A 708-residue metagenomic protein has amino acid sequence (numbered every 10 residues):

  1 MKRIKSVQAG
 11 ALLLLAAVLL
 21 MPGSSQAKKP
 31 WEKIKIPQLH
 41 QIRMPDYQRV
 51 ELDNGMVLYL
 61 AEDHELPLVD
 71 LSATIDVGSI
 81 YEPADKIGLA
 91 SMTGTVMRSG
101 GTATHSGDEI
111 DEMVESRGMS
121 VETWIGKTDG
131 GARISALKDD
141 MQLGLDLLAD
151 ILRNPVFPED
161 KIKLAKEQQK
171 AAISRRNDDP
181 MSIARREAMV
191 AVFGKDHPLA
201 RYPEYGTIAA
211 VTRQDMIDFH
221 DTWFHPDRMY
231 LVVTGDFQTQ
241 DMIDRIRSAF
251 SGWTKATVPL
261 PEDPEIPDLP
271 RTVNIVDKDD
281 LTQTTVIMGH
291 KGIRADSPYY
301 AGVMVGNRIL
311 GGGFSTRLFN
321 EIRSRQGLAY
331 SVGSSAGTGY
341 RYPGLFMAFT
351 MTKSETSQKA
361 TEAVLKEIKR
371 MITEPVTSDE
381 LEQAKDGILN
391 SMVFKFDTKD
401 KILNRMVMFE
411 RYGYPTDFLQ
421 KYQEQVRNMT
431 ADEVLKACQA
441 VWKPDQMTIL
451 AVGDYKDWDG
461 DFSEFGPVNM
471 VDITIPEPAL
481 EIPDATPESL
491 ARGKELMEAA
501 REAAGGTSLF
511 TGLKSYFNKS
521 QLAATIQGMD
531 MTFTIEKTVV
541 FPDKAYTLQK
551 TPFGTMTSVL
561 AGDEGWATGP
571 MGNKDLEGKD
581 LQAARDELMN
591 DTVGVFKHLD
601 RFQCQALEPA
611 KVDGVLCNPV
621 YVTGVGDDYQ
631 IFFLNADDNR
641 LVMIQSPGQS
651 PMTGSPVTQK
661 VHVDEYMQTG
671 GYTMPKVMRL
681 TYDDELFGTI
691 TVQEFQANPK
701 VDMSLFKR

Functional and structural regions predicted by a protein language model:
Q26-H40, V190, Y230-V232, E382-A491: C-terminal regions of mature proteins
Q26-K35, Y230-R294, G453-P483: An aromatic/glycine/proline-enriched structural segment found at the starts of mature extracellular/organellar domains
K28-E32, G101, G144, R176-H225 (+6 more regions): Scaffold signal of the M16-like zinc-metallopeptidase fold and its non-catalytic homologs
S72-S135, D178, P198-Y202, G313-L328 (+2 more regions): M16/MPP (pitrilysin/insulinase) zinc-metallopeptidase core fold and M16-derived inactive scaffolds
S99-T104, S135-L164, G337-K395, P476: M16/insulysin-pitrilysin zinc metalloprotease superfamily fold
T239, P552, D613-R708: Gly/Pro-enriched, hydrophobic low-complexity segments that function as extracytoplasmic propeptides/linkers
K494-N573, D600-K611: N-terminal mature ectodomain segment of secretory-pathway/periplasmic proteins
W566-T592: Acidic/charged, solvent-exposed loop-and-adjacent secondary-structure segments enriched in E/D, K/R, S/T, and G/P
